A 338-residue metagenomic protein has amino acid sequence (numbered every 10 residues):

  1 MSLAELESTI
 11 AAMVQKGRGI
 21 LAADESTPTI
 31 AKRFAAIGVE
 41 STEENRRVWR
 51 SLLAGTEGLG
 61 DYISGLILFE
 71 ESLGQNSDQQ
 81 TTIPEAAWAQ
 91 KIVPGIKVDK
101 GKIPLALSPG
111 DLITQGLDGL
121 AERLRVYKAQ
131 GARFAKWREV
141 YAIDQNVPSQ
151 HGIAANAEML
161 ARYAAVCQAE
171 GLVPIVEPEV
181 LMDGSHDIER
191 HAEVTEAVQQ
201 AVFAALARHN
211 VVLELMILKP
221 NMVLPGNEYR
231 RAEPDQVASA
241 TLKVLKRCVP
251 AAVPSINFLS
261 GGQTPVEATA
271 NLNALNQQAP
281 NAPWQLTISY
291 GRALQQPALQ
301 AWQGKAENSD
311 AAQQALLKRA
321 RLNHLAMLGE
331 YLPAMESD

Functional and structural regions predicted by a protein language model:
M1-Q130, I143, R231-A240, K246-R247 (+2 more regions): Alpha/beta catalytic barrel-like cores
T42, W137, V176, L218 (+1 more regions): Conserved, mostly hydrophobic/aromatic
E57-G58, A132, L172, N210: Residue-level recognition of short, well-ordered coil/turn positions that link secondary-structure elements
L66, A135, P174-I175, M216 (+2 more regions): Hydrophobic residues within beta-strands of alpha/beta enzymes
F69-E71, V140-A142, E177-L181, N221-V223 (+1 more regions): Short loop/turn motifs enriched for small/polar and acidic residues
L120-A205: Helix-rich catalytic cores of soluble enzyme domains
P148, H186-D187, Y229, A268-A270: A short acidic (Asp/Glu
M182-A252: Catalytic core of soluble alpha/beta enzymes
